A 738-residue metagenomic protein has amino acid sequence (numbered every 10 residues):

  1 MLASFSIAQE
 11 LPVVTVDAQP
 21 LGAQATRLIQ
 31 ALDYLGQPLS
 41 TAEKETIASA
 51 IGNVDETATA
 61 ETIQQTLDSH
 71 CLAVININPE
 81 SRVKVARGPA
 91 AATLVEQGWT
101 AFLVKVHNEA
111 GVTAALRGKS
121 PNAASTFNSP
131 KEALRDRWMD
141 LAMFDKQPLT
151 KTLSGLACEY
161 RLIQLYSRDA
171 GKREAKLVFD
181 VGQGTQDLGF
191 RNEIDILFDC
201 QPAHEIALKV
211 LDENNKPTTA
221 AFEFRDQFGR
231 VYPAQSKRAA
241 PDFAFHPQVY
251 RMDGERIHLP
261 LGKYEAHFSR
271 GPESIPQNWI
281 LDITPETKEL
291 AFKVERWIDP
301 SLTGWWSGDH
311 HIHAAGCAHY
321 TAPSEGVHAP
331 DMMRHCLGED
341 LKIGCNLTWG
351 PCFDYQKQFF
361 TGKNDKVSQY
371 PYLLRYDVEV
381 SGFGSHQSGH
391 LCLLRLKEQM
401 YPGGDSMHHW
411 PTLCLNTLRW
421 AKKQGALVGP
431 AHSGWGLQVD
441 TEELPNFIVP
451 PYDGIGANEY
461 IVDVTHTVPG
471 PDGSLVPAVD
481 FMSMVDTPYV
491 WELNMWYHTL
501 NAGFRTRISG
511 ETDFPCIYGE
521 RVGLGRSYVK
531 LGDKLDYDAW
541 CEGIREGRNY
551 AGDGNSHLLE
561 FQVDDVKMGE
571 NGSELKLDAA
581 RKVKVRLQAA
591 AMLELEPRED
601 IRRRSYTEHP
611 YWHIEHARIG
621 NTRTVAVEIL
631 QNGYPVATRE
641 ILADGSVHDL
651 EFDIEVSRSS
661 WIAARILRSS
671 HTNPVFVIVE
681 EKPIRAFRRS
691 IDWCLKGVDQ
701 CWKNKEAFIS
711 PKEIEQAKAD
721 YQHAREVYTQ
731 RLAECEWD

Functional and structural regions predicted by a protein language model:
M1-S4: Bacterial N-terminal signal peptides
S6-E10: Boundary at the C-terminal end of the N-terminal hydrophobic targeting segment
V14, Q19-P20, R27, T41 (+7 more regions): Long, low-hydrophobicity ectodomains and other hydrophilic envelope-associated domains
V16-E43, A221-E223, W306-H311: Mature N-terminal segment immediately following signal peptide/propeptide cleavage in secreted/periplasmic
P20-Q30, A42, T46-S49, A58 (+8 more regions): Extracytoplasmic/secreted proteins, especially bacterial periplasmic and envelope-associated proteins
A133, M143-Q147, T152-Y160, D169-N192 (+9 more regions): C-terminal functional module detector
Q277, L302-I508, T512, Y518: Catalytic cores of extracellular degradative/oxidative enzymes
